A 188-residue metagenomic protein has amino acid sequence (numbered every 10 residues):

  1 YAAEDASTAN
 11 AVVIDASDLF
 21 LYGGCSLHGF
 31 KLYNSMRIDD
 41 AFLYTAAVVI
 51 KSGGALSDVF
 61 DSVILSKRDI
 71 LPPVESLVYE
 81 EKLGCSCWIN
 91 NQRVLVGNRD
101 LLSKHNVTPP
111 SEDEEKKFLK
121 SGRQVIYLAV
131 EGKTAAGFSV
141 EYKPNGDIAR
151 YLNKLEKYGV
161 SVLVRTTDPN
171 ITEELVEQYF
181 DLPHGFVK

Functional and structural regions predicted by a protein language model:
Y1-T45: Conserved catalytic phosphorylation-site environment of P-type ATPases
A6-A9, E81, K120-G122: Short, small/polar residue-rich loop motifs at catalytic or cofactor-binding pockets
Y22-G29, V96-L101, F138-Y142: Short beta->alpha transition motifs characteristic of CBS
K31-K82, S86, S103-K116, T167 (+1 more regions): ATP-binding catalytic core of ATPases
I89-N91, A135-K188: Conserved ATP-binding TGD loop and adjacent catalytic N/P-domain core of P-type ATPases
V125-I126, V162: Hydrophobic anchor at the start of a short beta-strand that flanks the dinucleotide cofactor-binding loop
G132: Flexible loop/N-cap segments at domain edges
